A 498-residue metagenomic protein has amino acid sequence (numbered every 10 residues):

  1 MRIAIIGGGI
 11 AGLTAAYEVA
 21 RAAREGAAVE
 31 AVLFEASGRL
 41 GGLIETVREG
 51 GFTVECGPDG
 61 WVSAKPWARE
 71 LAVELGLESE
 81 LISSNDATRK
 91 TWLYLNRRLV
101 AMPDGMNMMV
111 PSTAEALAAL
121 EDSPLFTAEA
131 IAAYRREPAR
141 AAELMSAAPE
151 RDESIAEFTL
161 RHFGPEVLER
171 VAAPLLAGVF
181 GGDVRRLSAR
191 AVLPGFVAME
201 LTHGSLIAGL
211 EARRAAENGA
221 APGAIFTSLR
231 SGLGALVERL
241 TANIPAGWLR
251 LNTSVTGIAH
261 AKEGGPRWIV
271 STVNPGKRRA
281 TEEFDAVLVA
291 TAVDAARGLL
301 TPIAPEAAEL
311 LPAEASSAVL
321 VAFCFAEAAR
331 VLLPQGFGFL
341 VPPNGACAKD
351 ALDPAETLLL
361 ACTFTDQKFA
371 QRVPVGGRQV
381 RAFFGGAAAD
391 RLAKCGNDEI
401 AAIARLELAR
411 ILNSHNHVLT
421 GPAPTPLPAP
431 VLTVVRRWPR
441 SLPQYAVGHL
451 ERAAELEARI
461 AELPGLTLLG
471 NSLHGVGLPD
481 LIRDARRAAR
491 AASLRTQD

Functional and structural regions predicted by a protein language model:
M1-A11: Beta1/beta-strand and adjacent pyrophosphate-binding region of the FAD-binding site in flavoprotein oxidoreductases
A20-E49: Glycine-rich FAD pyrophosphate-binding loop
T46-L71: N-terminal glycine-rich dinucleotide-binding loop that anchors FAD/FMN and/or NAD(P) in oxidoreductases
D59-P66, A147-V167, G209, A215-T241 (+1 more regions): Short beta-strand to alpha-helix junction loop
K65-R69, V73-E74, S79-R214: Mobile amphipathic helical/loop "lid" adjacent to a hydrophobic cofactor/ligand pocket
P103-N107, K349-D498: Conserved flavin/dinucleotide-binding core of flavoenzymes
T202-W268, T272-R278, A286: Helical element adjacent to the flavin cofactor pocket in flavoenzyme catalytic cores
L251-D398, L406, I411, T425 (+1 more regions): Mid-domain catalytic core of redox enzymes that form a hydrophobic substrate pocket/lid adjacent to a catalytic redox
